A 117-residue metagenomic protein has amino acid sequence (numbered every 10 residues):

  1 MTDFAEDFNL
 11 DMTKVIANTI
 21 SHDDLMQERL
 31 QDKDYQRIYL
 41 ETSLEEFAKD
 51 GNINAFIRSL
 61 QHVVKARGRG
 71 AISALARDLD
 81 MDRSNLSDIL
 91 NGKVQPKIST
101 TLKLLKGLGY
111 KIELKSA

Functional and structural regions predicted by a protein language model:
M1-A66: N-terminal flexible/basic segments that precede or flank functional cores
Q36, I72, L114-S116: Recognition helices and adjacent regulatory flanks at domain boundaries
V63-D88: Short alpha-helical DNA-recognition segment
A71, K97-T100: Residues that mark the N-terminal boundary/hinge immediately upstream of a DNA-recognition element
S99-K115: DNA major-groove recognition helix of helix-turn-helix/homeodomain DNA-binding modules
